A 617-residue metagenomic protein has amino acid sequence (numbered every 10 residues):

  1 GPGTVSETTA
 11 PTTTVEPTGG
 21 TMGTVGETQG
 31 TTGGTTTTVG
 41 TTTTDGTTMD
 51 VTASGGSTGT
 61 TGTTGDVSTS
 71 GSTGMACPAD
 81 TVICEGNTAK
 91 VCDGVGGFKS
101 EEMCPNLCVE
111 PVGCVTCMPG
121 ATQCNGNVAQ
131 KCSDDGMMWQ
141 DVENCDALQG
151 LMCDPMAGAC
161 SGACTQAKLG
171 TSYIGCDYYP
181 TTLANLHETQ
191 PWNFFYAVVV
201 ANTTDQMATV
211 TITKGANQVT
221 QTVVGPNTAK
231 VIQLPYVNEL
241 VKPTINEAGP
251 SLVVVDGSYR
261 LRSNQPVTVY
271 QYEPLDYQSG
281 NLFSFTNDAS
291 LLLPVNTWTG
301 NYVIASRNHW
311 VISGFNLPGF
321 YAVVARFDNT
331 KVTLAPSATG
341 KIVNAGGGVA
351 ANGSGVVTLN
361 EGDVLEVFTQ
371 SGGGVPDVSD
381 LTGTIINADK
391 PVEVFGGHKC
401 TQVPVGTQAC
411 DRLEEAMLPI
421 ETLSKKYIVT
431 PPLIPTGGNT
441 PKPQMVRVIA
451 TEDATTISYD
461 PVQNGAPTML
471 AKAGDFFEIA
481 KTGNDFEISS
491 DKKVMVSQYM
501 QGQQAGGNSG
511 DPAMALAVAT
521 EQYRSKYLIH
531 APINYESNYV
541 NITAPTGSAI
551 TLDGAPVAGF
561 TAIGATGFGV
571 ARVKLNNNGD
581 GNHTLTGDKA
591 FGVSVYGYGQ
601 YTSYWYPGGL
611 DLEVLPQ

Functional and structural regions predicted by a protein language model:
G1-C77: Ser/Thr-rich, Pro/Gly/Ala-heavy low-complexity intrinsically disordered linkers and tails of secreted extracellular
S6, T14, S68, A76 (+12 more regions): Ser/Thr- (and often Asn-) enriched beta-sheet segments in non-cytosolic proteins
E16, E27-Q29, D45, M49-D50 (+13 more regions): Surface-exposed charge patches in extracellular/virion surface proteins
T44, M49, G65, A79 (+7 more regions): Intrinsic-disorder/low-complexity regions
G74-K168: Cysteine-rich, disulfide-bonded extracellular modules and peptides in secreted proteins and receptor ectodomains
T122, A159-M207, I212-K214, V219-D380 (+1 more regions): Conserved functional hotspot residues at active sites or interaction interfaces
